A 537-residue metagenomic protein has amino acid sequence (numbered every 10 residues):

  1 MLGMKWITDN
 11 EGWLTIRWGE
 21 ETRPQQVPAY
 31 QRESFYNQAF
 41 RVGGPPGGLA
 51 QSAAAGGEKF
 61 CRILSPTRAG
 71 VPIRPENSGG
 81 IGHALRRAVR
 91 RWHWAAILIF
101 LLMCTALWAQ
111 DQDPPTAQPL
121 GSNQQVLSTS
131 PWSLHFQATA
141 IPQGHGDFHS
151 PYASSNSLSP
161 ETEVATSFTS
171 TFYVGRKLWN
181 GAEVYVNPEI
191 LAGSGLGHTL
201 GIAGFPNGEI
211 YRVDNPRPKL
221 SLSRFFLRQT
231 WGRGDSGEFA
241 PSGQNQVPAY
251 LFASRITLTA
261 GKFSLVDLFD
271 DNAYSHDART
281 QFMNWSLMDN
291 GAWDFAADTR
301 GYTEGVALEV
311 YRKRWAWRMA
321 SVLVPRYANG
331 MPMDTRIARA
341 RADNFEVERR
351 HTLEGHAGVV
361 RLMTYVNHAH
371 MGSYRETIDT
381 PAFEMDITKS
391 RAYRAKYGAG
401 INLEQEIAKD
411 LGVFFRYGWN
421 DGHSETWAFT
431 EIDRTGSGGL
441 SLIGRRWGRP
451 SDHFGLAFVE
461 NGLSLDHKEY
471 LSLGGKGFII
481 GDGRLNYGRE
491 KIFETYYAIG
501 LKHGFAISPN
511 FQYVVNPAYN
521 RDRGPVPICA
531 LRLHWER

Functional and structural regions predicted by a protein language model:
S122-L134, G146-D147, G175-V184, G232-R255 (+6 more regions): Short loop/turn motifs that connect adjacent beta-strands in outer-membrane beta-barrel proteins
L127, R176-L178, P188, Q229-W231 (+8 more regions): Residue-level signature of outer-membrane beta-barrel architecture
S130, T162-S170, P218-S223, R300-E304 (+6 more regions): Residues that define the transmembrane beta-barrel architecture of outer-membrane proteins
A138-P142, V186-I190, L258-K262, M319-L323 (+7 more regions): Transmembrane beta-barrel strands of outer-membrane/channel proteins
L200-S221, G234-A342, E346, M385 (+1 more regions): Surface-exposed coil loops of outer-membrane beta-barrel proteins
S223-S236, L456, P525-R537: Outer-membrane beta-barrel "beta-signal"
W285-L403, A408-V413, Y417-S424, E431 (+1 more regions): Signature for the C-terminal beta-barrel architecture of outer-membrane proteins
E348, M363-Y393, F414, D421 (+2 more regions): Outer membrane beta-barrel transmembrane domains
